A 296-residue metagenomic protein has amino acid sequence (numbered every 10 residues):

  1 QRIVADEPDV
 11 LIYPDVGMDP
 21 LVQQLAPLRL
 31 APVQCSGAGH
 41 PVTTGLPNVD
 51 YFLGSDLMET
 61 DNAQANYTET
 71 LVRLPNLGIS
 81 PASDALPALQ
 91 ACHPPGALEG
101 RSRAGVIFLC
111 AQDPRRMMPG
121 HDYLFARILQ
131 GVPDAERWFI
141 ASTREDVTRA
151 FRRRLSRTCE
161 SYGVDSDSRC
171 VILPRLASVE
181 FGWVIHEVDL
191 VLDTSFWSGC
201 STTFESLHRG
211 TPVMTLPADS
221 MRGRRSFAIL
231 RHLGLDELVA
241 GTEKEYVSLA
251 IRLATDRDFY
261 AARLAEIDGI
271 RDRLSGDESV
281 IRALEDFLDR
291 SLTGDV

Functional and structural regions predicted by a protein language model:
Q1-E7: Short, well-structured alpha-helical segments in soluble
V10-A31, C35-L46, S178-S226: A donor-sugar binding/catalytic signature common to diverse glycosyltransferases and related nucleotide-sugar
R29-H93: Active-site-proximal region of nucleotide-activated glycan assembly enzymes, centered on histidine/acidic-rich loops
N76-A177, R290: Conserved catalytic-core segment of nucleotide-activated headgroup transferases in glycan assembly
Q112-P114, A141-T143, A150-T158, S248-V296: C-terminal amphipathic helix plus adjacent low-complexity, charged tail appended to glycosyltransferase catalytic
I185-H186, L190, T194-S275: Catalytic binding pocket for nucleotide-activated donors in carbohydrate/polymer assembly enzymes
